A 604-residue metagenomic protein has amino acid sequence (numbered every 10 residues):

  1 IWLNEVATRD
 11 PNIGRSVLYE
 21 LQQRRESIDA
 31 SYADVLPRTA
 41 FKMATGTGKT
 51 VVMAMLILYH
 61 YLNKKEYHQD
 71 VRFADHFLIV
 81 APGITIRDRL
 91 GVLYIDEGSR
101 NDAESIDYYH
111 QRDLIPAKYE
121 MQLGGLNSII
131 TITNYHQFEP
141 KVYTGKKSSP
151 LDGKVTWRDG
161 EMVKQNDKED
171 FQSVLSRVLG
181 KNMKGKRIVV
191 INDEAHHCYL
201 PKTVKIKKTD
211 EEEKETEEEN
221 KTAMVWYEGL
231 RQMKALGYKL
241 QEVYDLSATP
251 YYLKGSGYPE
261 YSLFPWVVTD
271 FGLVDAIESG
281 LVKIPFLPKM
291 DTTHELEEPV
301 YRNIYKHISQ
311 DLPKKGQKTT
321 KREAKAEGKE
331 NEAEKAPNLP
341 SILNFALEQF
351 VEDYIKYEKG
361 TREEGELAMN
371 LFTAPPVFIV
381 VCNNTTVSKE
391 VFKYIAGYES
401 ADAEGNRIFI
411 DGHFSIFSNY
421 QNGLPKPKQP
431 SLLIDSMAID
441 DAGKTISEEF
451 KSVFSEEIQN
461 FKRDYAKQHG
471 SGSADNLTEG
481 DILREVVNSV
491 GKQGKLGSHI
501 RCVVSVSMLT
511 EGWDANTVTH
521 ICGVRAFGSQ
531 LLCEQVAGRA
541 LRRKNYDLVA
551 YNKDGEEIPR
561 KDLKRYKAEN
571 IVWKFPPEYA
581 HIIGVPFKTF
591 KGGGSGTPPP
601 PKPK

Functional and structural regions predicted by a protein language model:
I1-K42: Conserved pre-motif I regulatory segment
P11-L18, D70-V71, E104-H110, E364-P375 (+2 more regions): Short, glycine/acidic-rich hinge or "gate" loops at secondary-structure transitions that mediate conformational
L18-Y19, T50-N63, I84, D88-V92 (+4 more regions): Signature of the SF2 helicase/ATPase Hel1-core->accessory helical subdomain module
Y32, T47, V190-A195, I206-K207 (+5 more regions): Conserved C-terminal RecA-like helicase domain
K42-A44, V80, V381: Residues at the beta-strand->loop junction immediately N-terminal to the Walker
D70-D107, H136-Q137, N383-V387: Conserved Walker A/P-loop ATP-binding site and its immediately adjacent core in helicase/helicase-like ATPase domains
N127-E139, L496-T510: Conserved two-lobed SF2 helicase motor
R542-K604: Long, hydrophobic alpha-helical segments
